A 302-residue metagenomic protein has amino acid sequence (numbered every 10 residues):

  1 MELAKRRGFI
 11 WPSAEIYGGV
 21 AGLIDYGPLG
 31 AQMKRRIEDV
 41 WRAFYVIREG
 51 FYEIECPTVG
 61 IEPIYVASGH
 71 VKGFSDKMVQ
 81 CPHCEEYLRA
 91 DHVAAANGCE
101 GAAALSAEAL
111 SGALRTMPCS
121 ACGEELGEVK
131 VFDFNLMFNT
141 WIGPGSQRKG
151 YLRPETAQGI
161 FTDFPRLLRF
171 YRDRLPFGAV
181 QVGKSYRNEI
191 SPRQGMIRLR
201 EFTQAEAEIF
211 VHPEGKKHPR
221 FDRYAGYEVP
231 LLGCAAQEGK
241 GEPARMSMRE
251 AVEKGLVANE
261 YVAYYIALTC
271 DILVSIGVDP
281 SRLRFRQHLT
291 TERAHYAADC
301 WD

Functional and structural regions predicted by a protein language model:
M1-D302: TRNA-recognition modules of translation machinery and tRNA-sensing kinases, especially anticodon-binding
